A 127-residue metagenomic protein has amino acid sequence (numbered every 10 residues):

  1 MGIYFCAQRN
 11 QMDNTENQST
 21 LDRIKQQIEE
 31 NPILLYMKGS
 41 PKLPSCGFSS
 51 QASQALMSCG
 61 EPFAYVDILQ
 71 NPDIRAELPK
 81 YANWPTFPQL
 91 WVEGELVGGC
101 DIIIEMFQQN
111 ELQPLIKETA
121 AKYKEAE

Functional and structural regions predicted by a protein language model:
F5-C6, M12-L34, E125-E127: N-terminal leader/targeting and pre-domain segments
K25-P62: Local sequence-structure signature of Cys/Sec-based thiol-disulfide redox active-site neighborhoods
Y36, Q89-E93: Acidic beta-strand-to-loop metal/phosphate-binding motif
M57-A76: Thiol-based oxidoreductase modules, predominantly thioredoxin-like and allied folds used for disulfide exchange
K80-T86: Thiol/disulfide oxidoreductase modules built on the thioredoxin-like
V92-K124: Non-catalytic, surface beta->alpha helical segment in thiol-disulfide oxidoreductase systems
